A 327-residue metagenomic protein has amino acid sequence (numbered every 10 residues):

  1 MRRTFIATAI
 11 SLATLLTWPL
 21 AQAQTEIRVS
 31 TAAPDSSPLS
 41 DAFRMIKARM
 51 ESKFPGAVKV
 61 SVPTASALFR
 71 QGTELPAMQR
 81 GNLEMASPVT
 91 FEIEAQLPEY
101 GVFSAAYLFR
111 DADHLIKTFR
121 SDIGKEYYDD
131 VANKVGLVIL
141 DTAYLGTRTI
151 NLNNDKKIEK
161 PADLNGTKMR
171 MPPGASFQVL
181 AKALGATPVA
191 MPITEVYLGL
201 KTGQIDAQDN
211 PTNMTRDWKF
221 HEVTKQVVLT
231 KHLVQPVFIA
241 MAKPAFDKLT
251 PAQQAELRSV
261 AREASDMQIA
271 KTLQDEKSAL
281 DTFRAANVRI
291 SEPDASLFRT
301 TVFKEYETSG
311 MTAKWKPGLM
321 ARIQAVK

Functional and structural regions predicted by a protein language model:
M1-T4: Positively charged n-region of N-terminal signal peptides that target proteins for export
I6-A7, A32: General helical structural elements
A7-T17: Bacterial N-terminal signal peptides
T17-A23: Sec/Tat signal peptide C-region and signal peptidase I cleavage site
Q24-L115, I123, D130-K327: N-terminal secretory/targeting leader peptides
T118: Active-site-proximal, glycine-rich beta->alpha crossover segments in alpha/beta enzymes that shape flexible
